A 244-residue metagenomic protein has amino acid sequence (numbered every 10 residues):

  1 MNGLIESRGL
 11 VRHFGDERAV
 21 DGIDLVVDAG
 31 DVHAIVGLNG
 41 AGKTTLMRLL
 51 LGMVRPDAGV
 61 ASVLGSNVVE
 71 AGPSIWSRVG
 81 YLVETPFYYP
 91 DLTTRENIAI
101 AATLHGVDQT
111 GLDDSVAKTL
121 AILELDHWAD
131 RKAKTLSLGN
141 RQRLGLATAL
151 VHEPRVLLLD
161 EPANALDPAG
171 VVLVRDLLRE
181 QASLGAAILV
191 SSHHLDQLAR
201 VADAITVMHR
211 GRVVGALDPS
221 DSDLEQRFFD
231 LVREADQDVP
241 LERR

Functional and structural regions predicted by a protein language model:
V36-L38: The feature captures the beta-strand-to-loop junction immediately N-terminal to the Walker
L51: Helix-to-loop junction immediately C-terminal to a conserved catalytic motif
G59-E70, S74-I75, G215: Conserved ABC transporter NBD signature motif
D91, K132-L136: Conserved ABC ATPase signature
A99, T103, T110-W128: Conserved ABC ATPase "signature" region
E153: Conserved catalytic motifs of ABC-family nucleotide-binding domains
L157-E161: Catalytic Walker B motif of ABC-type/P-loop ATPase nucleotide-binding domains
